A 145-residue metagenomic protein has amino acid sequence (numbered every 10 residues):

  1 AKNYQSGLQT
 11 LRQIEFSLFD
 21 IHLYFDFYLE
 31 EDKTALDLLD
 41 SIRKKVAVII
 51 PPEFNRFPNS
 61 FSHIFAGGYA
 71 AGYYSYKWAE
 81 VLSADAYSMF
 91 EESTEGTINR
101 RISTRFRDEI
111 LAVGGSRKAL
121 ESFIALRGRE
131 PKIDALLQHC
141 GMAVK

Functional and structural regions predicted by a protein language model:
A1-K145: C-terminal, non-catalytic "cap/extension" segments appended to globular domains
